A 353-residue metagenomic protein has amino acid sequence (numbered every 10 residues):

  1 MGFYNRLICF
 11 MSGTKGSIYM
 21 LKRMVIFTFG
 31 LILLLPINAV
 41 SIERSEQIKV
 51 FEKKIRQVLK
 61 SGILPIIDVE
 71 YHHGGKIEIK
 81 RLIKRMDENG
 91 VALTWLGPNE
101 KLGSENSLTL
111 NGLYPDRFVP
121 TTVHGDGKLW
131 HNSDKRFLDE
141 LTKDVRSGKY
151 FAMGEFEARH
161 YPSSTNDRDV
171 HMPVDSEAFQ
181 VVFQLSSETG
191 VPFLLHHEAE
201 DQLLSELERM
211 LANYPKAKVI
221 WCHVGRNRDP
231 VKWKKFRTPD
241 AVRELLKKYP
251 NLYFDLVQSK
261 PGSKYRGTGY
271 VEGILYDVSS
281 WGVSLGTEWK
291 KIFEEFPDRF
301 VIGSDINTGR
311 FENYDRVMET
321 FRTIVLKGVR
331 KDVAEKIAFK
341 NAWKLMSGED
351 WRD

Functional and structural regions predicted by a protein language model:
L7, L21, V40-P65, K80-K84 (+4 more regions): Mid-to-C-terminal alpha-helical segments outside catalytic/metal-binding sites
F27-P36: Bacterial N-terminal signal peptides
E43, Q47, D169-I302: Catalytic pocket-lining loop regions of alpha/beta-barrel enzymes, especially the amidohydrolase/enolase/GH5 lineages
E46, E52-L59, E100-L194: Active-site gating/metal-coordination segments in enzymes
V50-K54, I77-R81, K101-L110, K135-L141 (+3 more regions): Alpha-helical scaffolding within the catalytic cores of extracellular/periplasmic polymer-degrading hydrolases
I67-Y71, T94-L96, F118-V123, A152-G154 (+4 more regions): Hydrophobic faces of well-ordered beta-strands that scaffold small-molecule active sites in alpha/beta enzyme cores
V69-L113: N-terminal carbohydrate-binding/catalytic regions of secreted carbohydrate-active enzymes
H72, N99-E100, V123-G127, F156-R159 (+4 more regions): Active-site beta-loop-alpha junctions enriched in small/polar residues
